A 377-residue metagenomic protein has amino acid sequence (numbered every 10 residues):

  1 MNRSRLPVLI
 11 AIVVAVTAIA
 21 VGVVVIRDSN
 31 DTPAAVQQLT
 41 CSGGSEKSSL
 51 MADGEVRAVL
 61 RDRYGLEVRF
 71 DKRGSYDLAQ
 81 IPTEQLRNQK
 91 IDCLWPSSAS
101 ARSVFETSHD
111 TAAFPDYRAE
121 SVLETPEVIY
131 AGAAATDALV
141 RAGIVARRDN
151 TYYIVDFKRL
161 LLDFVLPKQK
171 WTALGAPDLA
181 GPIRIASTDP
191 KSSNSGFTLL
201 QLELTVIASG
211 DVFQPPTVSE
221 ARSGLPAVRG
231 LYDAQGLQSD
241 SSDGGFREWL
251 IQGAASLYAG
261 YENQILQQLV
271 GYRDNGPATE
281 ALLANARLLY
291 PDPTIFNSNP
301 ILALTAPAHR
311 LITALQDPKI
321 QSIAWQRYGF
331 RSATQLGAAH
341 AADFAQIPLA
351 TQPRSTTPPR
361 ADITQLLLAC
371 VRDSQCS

Functional and structural regions predicted by a protein language model:
N2-P33, L304-S377: Extracellular/periplasmic juxtamembrane helices and adjacent flexible linkers that interface with membrane partners
D31-A180, C370, C376: N-terminal segment of the mature folded domain
E46-A52, K191-S209: Bilobed "Venus flytrap"/periplasmic-binding protein-like clamshell domains and structurally analogous long
D116-I129, G224-Y232, A278-A306: Periplasmic-binding protein-like
V128-A135, D189, D292-L311, I323-G329: A bilobed periplasmic-binding-protein/Venus flytrap-type ligand-binding module shared by bacterial periplasmic
A135-V140, A208-Q214, A306-R310: Short helix-loop capping/hinge motifs at secondary-structure junctions, enriched in acidic/polar residues
K158-S192, G224-D240: Alpha-helix-centered segments that form part of catalytic cores
T198-L282: Ligand-binding pocket segment of bilobal, Venus flytrap-like solute-binding proteins
